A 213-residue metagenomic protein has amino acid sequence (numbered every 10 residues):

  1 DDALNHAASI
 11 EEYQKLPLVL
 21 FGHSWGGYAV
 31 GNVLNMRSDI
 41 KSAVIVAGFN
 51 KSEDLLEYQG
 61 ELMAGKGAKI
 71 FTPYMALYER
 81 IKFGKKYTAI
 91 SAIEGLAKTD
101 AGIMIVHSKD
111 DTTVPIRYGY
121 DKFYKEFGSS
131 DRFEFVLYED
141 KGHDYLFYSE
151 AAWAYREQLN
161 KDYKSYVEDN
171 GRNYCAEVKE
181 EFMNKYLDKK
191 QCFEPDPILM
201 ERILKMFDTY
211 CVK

Functional and structural regions predicted by a protein language model:
D1-E11: Alpha/beta-hydrolase active-site loop
E12-S24: Alpha/beta-hydrolase fold nucleophile elbow
N32-K85: Hydrolase active-site cap/lid region
E79-G95, A101: Active-site nucleophile elbow and catalytic-triad environment of alpha/beta-hydrolase enzymes
T99, I105-H107, D111: Short beta-strand/loop motif that positions the catalytic acidic residue of the alpha/beta-hydrolase fold
A101, P115-K125: Short alpha-helix in the alpha/beta-hydrolase fold that links the catalytic acid
D110-V114, H143-Y145: Acidic catalytic loop of the alpha/beta-hydrolase fold
S130-K213: C-terminal catalytic histidine-bearing segment of alpha/beta-hydrolase fold enzymes
